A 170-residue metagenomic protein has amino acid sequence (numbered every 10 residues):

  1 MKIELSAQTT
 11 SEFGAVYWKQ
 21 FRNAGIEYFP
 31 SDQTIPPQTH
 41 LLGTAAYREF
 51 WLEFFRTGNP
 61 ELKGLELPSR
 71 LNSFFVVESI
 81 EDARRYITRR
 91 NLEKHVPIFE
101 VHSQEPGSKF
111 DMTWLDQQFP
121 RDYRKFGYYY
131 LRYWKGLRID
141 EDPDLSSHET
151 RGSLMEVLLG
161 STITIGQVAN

Functional and structural regions predicted by a protein language model:
K2-Y47, R70-N72, E81-H95, E100-N170: Conserved NAD+-utilizing ADP-ribose enzyme module
A45-P60: Active-site-proximal specificity loops/subdomain of glycosyltransferases
R56-L67, S73: Structured domain cores in non-transmembrane regions
